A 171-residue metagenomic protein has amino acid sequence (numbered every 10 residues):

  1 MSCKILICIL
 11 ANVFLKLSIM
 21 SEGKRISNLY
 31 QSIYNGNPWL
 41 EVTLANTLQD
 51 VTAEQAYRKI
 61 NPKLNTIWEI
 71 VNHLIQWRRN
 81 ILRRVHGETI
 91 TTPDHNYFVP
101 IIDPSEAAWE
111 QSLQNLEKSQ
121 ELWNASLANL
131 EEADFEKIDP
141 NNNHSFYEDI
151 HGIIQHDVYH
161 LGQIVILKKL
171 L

Functional and structural regions predicted by a protein language model:
L10, S21-G23, S27-E41, A45-L48 (+2 more regions): Short, contiguous alpha-helical
I102-K137, E148-H151: Acidic/histidine-rich alpha-helical segments that form the ligand environment of transition-metal centers
